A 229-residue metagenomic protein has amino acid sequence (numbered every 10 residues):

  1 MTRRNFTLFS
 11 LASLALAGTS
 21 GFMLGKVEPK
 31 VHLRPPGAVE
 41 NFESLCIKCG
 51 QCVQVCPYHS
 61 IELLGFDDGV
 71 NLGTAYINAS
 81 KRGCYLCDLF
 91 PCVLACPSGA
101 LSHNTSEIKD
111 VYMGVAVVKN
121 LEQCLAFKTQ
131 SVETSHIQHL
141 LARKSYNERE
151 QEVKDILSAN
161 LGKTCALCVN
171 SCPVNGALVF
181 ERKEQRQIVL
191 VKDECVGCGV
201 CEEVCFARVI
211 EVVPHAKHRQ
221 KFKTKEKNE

Functional and structural regions predicted by a protein language model:
M1-E229: Non-ligating segments of multi-cofactor redox enzymes
